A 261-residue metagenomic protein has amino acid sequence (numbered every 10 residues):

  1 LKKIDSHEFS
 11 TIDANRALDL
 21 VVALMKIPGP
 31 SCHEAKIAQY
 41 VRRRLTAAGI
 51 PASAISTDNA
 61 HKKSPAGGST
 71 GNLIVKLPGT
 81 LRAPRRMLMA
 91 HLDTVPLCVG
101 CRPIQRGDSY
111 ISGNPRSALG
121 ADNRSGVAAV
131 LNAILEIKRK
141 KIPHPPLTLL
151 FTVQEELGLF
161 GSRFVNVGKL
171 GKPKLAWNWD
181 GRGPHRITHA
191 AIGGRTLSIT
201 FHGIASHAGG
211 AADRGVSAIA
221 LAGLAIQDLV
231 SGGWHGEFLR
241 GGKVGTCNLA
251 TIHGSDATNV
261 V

Functional and structural regions predicted by a protein language model:
L1-H33: N-terminal capping segment at the start of a domain
A23, L131-K138, L224-S231: Short glycine/serine- and small hydrophobic-enriched flexible loop segments
I27, S31, G113-D122, A208-V216: Flexible, glycine/proline-enriched loop segments at strand-loop-helix junctions that form or flank small-ligand binding
A38, R44, H61, A66-F151 (+2 more regions): Active-site metal-coordination/substrate-binding segment of hydrolases, especially metallo-dependent peptidases
D58-S64, A250-S255: Short, solvent-exposed loop/turn elements at beta->coil junctions and helix N-caps that rim active or binding pockets
P115-T196, F238-R240, V244-A250, G254: Acidic/histidine-rich catalytic neighborhood of metal-dependent amide-processing enzymes
K174-A211, G215-A225: Phosphate/diphosphate-binding glycine-rich loops and adjacent basic-rich segments that engage nucleotide
H189, A211-N259: Acidic-enriched catalytic cores of C-N bond-cleaving enzymes acting on peptides and small amides
